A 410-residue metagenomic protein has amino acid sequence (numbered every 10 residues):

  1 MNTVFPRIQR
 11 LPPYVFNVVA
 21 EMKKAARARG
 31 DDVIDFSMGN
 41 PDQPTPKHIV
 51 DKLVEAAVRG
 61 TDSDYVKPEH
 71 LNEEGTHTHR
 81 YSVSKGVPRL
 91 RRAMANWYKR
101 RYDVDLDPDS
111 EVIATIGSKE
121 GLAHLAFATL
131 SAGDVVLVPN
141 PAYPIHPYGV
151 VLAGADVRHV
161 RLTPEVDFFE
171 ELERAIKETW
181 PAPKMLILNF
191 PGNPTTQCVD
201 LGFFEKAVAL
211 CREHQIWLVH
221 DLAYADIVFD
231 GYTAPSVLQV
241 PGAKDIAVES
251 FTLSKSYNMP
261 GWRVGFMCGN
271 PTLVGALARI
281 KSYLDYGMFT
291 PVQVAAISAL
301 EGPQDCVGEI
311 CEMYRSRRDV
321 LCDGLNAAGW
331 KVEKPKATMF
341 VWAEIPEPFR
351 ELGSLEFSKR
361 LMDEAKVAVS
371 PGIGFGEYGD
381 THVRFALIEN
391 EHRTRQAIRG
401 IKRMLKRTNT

Functional and structural regions predicted by a protein language model:
N2-I116, H124, L300-G302, T408-T410: N-terminal small-domain helix-loop-helix segment of the aminotransferase-like
A26-R29, A153, E213-H214, A328 (+2 more regions): Helix C-cap/helix->beta junction micro-motif
L53, Q239-V240, K244-R315, D319-A328 (+1 more regions): Conserved core segment of the aminotransferase class I/II
N96, R100, R350-G353, R360-S370 (+1 more regions): PLP-dependent enzyme catalytic core of the Aspartate aminotransferase-like
A128-V150: Conserved PLP-anchoring active-site segment centered on the Schiff-base-forming lysine
R158, L162-D230: Active-site phosphate-binding strand-loop segment of PLP-dependent enzymes
I297, E312-C322, V332-I345, G379: Conserved glycine-rich beta-strand-loop-beta hairpin in the small C-terminal domain of fold type I
